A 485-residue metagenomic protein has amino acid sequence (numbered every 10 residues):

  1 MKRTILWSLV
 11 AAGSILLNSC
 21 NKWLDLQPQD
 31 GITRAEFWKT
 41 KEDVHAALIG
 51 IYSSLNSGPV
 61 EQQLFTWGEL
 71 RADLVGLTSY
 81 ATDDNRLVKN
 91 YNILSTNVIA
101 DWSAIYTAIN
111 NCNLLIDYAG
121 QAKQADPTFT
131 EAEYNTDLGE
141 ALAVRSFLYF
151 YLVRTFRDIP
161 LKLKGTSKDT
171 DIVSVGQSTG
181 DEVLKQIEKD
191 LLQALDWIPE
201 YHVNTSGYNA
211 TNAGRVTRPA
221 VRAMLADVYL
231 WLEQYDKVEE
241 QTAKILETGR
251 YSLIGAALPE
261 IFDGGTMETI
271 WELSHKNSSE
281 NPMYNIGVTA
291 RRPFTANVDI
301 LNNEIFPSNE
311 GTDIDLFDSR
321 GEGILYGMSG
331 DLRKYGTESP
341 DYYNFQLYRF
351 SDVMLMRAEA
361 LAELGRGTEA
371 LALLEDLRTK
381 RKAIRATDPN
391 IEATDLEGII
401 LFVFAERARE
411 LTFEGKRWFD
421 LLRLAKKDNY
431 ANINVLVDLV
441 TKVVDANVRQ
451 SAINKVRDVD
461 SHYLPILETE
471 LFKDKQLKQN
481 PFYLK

Functional and structural regions predicted by a protein language model:
M1-P28: Bacterial Sec-dependent N-terminal signal peptides
C20, L64, G76-T78, N92 (+9 more regions): Long, intrinsically disordered, low-complexity segments
C20-G68, Y91-L94, T242, A256-I261 (+2 more regions): Membrane-proximal, proline-rich intrinsically disordered regions
A35, E61-T82, K162-K164, D171 (+2 more regions): Short, surface-exposed recognition loops and adjoining beta-strand edges that mediate ligand/DNA contacts, enriched
H45-A46, S53-S54, P59, A81-F156 (+8 more regions): Conserved, well-structured interaction surfaces
L87, D299-F350, M356: Flexible, polar/acidic helix-loop-strand segments at domain edges
L138, R145, L152, R218 (+3 more regions): Structural register within alpha-helical repeat arrays
